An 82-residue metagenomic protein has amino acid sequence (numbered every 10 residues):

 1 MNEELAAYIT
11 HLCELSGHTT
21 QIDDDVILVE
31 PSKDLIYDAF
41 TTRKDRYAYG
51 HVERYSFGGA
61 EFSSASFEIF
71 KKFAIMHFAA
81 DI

Functional and structural regions predicted by a protein language model:
M1-T42: N-terminal "first-domain core" detector
A6, D45-A48, S63-S64: Broad hydrophobic/π-residue packing in well-ordered secondary structure
S32-G59, H77: Short aromatic-glycine-(Arg/Gly/Cys) micro-motifs in beta-strand/loop hairpins
G58-S66: Short alpha-helix boundary/capping segments
A65-I82: Surface-exposed beta-loop interaction hotspot
